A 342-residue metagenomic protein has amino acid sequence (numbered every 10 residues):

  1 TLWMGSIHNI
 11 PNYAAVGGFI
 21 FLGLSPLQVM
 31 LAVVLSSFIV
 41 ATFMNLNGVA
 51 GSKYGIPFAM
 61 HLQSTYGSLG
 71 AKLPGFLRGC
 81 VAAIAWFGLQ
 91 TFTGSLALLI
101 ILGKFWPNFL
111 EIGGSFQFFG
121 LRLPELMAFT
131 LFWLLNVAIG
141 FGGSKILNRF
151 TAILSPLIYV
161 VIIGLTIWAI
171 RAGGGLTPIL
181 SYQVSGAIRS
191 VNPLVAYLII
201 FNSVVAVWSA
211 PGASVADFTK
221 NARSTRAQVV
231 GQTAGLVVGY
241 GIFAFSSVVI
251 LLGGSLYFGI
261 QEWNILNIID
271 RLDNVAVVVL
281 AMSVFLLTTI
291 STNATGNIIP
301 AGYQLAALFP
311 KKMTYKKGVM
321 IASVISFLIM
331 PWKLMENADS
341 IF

Functional and structural regions predicted by a protein language model:
T1-Y13, A128-L135, T166-G173, S185-S247 (+1 more regions): Hydrophobic, membrane-embedded alpha-helices of multi-pass small-molecule transporters
T1-Y66, G70-L73, A210-V237, L252-Q261: Transmembrane helix-boundary motif of multi-pass solute transporters/channels
I20-L22, G48-A50, T65, L73-G75 (+4 more regions): Membrane-water interface regions at transmembrane-helix termini and the short interhelical loops of multi-pass membrane
I56-I84, S115-E125, I268-V278, P310-K311: Transmembrane-helix boundary/entry motifs in multi-pass membrane transporters
A59, Q63, S68, G94-L121 (+2 more regions): Helix-loop-helix connectors at the membrane interface of multi-pass transporters/channels
F92-S95, M127-R171, Q232-L236, F342: Membrane-interface loop-to-helix entry segments
S95-K104, L157-S185, V205-V207, S247-Y257: Hydrophobic alpha-helical segments and their helix-loop junctions in multi-pass secondary transporters
S246-T292, K311, P331-M335: TM-loop-TM module centered on a large, flexible mid-protein loop between adjacent transmembrane helices in multi-pass
